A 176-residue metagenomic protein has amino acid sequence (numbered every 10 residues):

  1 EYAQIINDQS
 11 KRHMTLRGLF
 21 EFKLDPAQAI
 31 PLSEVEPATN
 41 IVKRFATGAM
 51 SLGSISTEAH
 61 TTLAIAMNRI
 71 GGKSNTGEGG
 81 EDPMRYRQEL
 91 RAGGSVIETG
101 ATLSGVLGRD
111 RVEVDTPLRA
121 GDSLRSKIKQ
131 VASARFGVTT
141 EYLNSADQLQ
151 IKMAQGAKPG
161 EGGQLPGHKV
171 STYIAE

Functional and structural regions predicted by a protein language model:
E1-E176: Conserved, well-structured core domains of diverse proteins
